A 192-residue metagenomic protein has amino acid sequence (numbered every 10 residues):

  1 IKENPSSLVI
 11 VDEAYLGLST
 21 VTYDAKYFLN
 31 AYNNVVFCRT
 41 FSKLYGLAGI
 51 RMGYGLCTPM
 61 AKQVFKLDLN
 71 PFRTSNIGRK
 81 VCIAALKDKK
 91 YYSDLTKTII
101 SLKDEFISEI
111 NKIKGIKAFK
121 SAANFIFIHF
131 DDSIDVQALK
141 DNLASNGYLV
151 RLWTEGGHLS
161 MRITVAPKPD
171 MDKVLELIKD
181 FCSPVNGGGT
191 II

Functional and structural regions predicted by a protein language model:
I1-V9, E13-L44: Active-site pre-lysine segment of PLP-dependent enzymes
L8, K117, L149: Residue-level detector of anion-binding/catalytic polar loops
S19, T58-P59, K87, D131 (+1 more regions): Residue-level recognition of strand-loop junctions within catalytic nucleotide-signaling folds
N34-K112, K117-F119: PLP-dependent aminotransferase class I/II
G49, A122, G156-L159: Short acidic/glycine-enriched loop/turn segments that link adjacent beta-strands
I100-D104, I113-N146, M161, V165: Conserved PLP-binding catalytic core of the aspartate aminotransferase-like
D141-N146, E155-I192: PLP-dependent enzyme catalytic core of the Aspartate aminotransferase-like
